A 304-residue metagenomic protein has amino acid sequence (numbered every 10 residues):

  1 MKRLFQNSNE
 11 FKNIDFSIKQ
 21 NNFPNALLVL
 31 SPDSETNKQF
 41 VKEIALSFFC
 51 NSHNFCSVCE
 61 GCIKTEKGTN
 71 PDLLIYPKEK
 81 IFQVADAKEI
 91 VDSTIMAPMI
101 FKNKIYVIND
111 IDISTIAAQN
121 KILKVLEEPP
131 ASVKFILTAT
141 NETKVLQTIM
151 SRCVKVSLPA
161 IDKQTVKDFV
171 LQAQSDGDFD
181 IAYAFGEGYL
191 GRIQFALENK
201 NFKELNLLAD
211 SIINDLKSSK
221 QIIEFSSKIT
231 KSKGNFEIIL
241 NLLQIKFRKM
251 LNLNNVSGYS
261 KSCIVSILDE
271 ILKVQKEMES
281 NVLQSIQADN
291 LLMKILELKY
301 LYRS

Functional and structural regions predicted by a protein language model:
M1-A117: Clamp-loader machinery-focused feature within the broader ASCE/P-loop NTPase space
M1-S47, G61-K64, A131-K134, T140-K246 (+1 more regions): Charged, glycine-rich active-site and insertion segments that engage polyanionic ligands
C50, M96, E127-E128, L298: Conserved amphipathic alpha-helical interaction elements at protein-protein interfaces in regulatory, energy-coupling
V91, L123-K124, M150: "Short basic amphipathic alpha-helical interaction patches in structured regions
I95, N120-L137: Conserved catalytic/switch belt of AAA+ P-loop NTPases
N109-T115, N120-L123, E127, T143: Catalytic acidic motif of RecA-like/P-loop NTPases
